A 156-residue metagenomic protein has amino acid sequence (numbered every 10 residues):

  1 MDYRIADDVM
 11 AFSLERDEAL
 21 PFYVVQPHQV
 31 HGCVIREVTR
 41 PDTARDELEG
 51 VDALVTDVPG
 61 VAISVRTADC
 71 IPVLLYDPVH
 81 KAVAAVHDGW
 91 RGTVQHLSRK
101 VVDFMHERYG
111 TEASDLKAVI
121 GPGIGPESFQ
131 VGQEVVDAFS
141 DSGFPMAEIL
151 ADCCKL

Functional and structural regions predicted by a protein language model:
M1-L156: Active-site microenvironment for binding and transforming phosphate-containing groups
